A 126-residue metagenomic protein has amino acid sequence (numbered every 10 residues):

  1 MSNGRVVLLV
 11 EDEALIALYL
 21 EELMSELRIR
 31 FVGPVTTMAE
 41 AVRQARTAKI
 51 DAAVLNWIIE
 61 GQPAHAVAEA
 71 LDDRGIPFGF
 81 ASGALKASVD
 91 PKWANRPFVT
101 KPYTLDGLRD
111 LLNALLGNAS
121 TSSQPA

Functional and structural regions predicted by a protein language model:
M1-V6, D90, T104-A126: Non-catalytic signal-transmission and effector/linker regions of two-component phosphorelay proteins
E11: Conserved acidic carboxylate
A14-G33: Two-component/phosphorelay signaling modules centered on CheY-like receiver
P34-A52: Acidic, metal-coordinating helix/loop segments flanking the phosphotransfer/catalytic sites of two-component signaling
L55-D72: Conserved phosphotransfer microenvironments
A81-S82: Hydrophobic/aromatic residues positioned on beta-strands within the core alpha/beta folds
A87-N95: Short loop/helix-cap segments at secondary-structure boundaries that form the rim of catalytic
K101: A Lys-centered signature of the CheY-like receiver
